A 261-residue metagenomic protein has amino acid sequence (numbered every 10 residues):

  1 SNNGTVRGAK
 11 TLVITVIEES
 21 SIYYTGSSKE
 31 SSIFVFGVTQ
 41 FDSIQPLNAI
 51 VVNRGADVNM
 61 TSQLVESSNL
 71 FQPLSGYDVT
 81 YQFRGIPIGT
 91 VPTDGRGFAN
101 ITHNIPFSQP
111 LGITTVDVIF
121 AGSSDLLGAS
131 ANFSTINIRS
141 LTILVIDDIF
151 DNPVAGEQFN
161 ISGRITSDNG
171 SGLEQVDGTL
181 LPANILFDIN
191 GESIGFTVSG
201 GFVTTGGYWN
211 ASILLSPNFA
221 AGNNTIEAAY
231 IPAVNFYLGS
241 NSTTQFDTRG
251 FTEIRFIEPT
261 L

Functional and structural regions predicted by a protein language model:
S1, G95-T102, G201-I213: Aromatic sugar-binding surface patches on proteins that engage polysaccharides or sugar-phosphate polymers
S1, V16, N53-L70, I101 (+3 more regions): Beta-strand-rich structural segments
G4, G8-S28, E66, F83 (+5 more regions): Enriched for extracellular/lumenal, surface-exposed ectodomains of secreted and cell-surface proteins
V6-G8, N53-R54, S75, G95 (+4 more regions): Surface-exposed loops/turns
A9-L12, L64-P87, T114, S167-F196: Short flexible loop/turn segments that cap and initiate beta-strands
S32-V38, T135-S140, T244-G250: Interdomain boundary/hinge segments at the C-termini of tandem beta-sandwich modules
G37-L47, S140-D148, F251-P259: Proline-enriched interdomain boundary motifs that mark the N-terminal boundary and often initiate the first structured
